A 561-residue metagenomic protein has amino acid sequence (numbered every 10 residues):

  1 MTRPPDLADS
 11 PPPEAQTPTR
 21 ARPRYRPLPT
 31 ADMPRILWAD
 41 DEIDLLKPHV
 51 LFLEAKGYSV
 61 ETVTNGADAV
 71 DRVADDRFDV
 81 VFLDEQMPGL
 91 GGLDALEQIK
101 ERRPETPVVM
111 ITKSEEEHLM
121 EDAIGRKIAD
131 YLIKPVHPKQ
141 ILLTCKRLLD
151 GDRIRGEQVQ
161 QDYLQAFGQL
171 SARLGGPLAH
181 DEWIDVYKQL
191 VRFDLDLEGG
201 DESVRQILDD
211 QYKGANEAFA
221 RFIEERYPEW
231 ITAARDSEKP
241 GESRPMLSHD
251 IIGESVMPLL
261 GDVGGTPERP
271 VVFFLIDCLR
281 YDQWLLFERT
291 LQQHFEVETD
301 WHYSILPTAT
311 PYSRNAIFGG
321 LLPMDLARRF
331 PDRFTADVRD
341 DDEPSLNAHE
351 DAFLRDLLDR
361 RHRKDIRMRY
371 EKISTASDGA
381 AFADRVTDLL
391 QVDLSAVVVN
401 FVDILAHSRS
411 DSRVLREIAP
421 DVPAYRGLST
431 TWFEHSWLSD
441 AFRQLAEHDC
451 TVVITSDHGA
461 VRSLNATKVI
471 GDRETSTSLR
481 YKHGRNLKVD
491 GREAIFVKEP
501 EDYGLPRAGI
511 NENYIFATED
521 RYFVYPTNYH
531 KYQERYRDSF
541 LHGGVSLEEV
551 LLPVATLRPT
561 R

Functional and structural regions predicted by a protein language model:
R3-T17, Q86, E121, G151-R561: Feature captures the catalytic ectodomains and active-site-proximal regions of enzymes that hydrolyze or transfer
I43-E61: Two-component/phosphorelay signaling modules centered on CheY-like receiver
T64-D68, G91-D94: Acidic catalytic/metal-coordinating carboxylates
D71, L93-P104: Short amphipathic alpha-helix used as the core "switch/output" element in two-component signaling
R77-F82: Active-site beta3 strand of CheY-like receiver
D94, E115-D130: Alpha4 helix (beta4-alpha4-beta5 surface) of REC/receiver domains from two-component response regulators
H118, V136-C145: C-terminal output helix
